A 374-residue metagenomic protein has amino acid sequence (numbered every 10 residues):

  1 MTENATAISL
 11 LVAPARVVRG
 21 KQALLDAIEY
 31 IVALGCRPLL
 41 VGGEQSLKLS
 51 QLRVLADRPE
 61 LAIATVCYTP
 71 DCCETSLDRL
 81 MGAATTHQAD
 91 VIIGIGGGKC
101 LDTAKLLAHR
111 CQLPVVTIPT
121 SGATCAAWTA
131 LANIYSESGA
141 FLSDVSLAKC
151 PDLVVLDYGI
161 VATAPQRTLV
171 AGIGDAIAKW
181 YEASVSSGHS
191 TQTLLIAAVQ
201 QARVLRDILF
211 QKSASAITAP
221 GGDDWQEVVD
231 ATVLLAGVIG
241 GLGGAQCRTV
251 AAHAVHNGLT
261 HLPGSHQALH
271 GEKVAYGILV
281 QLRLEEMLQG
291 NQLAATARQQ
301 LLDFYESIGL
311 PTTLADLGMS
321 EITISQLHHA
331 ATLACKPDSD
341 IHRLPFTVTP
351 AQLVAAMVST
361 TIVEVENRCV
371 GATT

Functional and structural regions predicted by a protein language model:
M1-D90, L314: ATP/NTP phosphate-donor binding region
A15, H109-Q201: A glycine/threonine-rich phosphate-anchoring loop and its flanking beta-alpha core in nucleotide/phosphate-binding
L24, S46-S50, K99-K105, T124-W128 (+1 more regions): Short glycine/serine/threonine-rich phosphate/pyrophosphate-binding segments that cradle anionic phosphate groups
A84-L107, C111-G122: A short, small-residue-rich loop immediately preceding and capping a beta-strand
I173, I177-Y181, W225-I239, I278 (+3 more regions): Short alpha-helical scaffolding segments that buttress acidic/His motifs in well-ordered protein cores
T191-D303: Active-site segments that bind and position negatively charged phosphate/pyrophosphate groups
Q292-T374: C-terminal charged capping/lid subdomain of soluble metabolic enzymes
